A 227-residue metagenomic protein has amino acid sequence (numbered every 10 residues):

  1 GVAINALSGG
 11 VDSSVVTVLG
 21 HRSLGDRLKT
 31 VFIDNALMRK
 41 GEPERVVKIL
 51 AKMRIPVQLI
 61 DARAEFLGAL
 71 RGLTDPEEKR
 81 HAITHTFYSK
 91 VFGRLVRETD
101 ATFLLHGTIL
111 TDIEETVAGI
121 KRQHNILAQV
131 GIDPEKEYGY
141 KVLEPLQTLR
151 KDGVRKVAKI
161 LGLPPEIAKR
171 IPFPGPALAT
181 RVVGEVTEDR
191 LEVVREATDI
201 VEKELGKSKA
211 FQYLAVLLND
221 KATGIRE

Functional and structural regions predicted by a protein language model:
G1-E227: ATP/NTP-dependent adenylation/nucleotidyl-transfer catalytic domains that generate, transfer, or process NMP-activated
